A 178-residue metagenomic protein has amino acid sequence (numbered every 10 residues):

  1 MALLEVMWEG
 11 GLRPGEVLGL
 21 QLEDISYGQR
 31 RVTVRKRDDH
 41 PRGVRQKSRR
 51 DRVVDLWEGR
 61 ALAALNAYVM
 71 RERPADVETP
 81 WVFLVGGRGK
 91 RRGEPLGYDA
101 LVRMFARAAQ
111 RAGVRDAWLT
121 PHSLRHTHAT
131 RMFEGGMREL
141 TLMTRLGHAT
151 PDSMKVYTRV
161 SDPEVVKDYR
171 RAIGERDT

Functional and structural regions predicted by a protein language model:
M1-P14, L18, R50, D76: Basic, Lys/Arg- and aromatic-enriched nucleic-acid-binding interface segment
V6-M7, L20, R131-M132, R145: Short alpha-helical segment immediately N-terminal to, or the first helix within, an HTH/HTH-like DNA-binding domain
G19-A63, D152: Conserved tyrosine-mediated DNA breakage-rejoining catalytic core shared by Y-recombinases
R42-N66, P80-M104: C-terminal catalytic core of Y-nucleophile DNA break-rejoin enzymes
V102-T144: Short, basic (Lys/Arg/His-rich) helix/loop patches that form interaction surfaces in the mid-to-C-terminal regions
E139, L146-R171: Catalytic-site neighborhood detector that most strongly recognizes the C-terminal catalytic loop/helix of tyrosine
A172-T178: C-terminal secondary-structure termini that scaffold catalytic or DNA-interacting sites
